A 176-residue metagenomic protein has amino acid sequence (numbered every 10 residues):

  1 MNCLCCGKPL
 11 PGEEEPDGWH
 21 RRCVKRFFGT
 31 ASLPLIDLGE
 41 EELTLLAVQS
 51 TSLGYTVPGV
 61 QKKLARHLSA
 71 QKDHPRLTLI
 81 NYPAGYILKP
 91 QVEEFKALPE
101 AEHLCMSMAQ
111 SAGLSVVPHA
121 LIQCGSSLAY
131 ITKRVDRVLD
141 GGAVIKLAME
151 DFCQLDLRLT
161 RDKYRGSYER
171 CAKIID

Functional and structural regions predicted by a protein language model:
M1-E42: Regulatory N- and C-terminal appendages and interdomain linkers associated with kinase/kinase-like NTP transferase
E42-R165: Conserved ATP-binding subdomain of kinase catalytic cores across diverse folds
C171-D176: Short, intrinsically disordered, charge-balanced linker/junction segments flanking boundaries in proteins
